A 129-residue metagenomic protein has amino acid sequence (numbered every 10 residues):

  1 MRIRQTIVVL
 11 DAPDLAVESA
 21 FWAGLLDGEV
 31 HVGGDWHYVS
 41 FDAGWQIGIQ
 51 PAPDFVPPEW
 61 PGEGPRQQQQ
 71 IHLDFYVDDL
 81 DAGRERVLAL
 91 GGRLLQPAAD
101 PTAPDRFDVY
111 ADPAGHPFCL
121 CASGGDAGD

Functional and structural regions predicted by a protein language model:
M1-T6, L26-D74, E85-A111, G124-D129: Vicinal oxygen chelate
E18, W22-A23, V87, G115: Conserved active-site tyrosine of GNAT-family acetyltransferases
P117-L120: Short glycine-/small-residue motifs
